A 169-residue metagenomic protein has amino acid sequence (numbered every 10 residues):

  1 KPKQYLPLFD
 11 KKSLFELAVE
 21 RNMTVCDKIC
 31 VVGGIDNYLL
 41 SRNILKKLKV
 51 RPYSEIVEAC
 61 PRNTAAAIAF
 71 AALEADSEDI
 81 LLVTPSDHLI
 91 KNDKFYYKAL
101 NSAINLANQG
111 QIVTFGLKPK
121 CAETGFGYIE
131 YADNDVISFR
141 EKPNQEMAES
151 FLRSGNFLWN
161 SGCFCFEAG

Functional and structural regions predicted by a protein language model:
K1, L48, K98-S102: Glycine-rich, phosphate-binding/catalytic loops in enzymes
K1, R51, S77, N108-Q109 (+1 more regions): Residue-level preference for short coil/turn positions at secondary-structure junctions
K1-P7: Conserved N-terminal glycine-rich FAD pyrophosphate-binding loop of Rossmann-like flavoproteins
Q4, C60, N160: Generic anion/oxyanion-binding catalytic loop in active/binding sites
P7-V83, L89-K91: Conserved N-terminal catalytic core of the sugar/cofactor nucleotidyltransferase
K12, E16, E58-P61, V83-P85 (+3 more regions): Short, surface-exposed, polar/charged, turn-prone segments marking secondary-structure boundaries
N92-G169: Conserved core of the sugar-phosphate nucleotidyltransferase
